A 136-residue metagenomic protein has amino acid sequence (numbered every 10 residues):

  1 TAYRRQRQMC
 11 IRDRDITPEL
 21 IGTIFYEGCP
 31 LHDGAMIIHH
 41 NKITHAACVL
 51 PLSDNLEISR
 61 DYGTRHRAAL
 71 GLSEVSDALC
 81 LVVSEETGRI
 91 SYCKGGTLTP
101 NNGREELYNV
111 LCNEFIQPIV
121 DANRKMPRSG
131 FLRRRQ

Functional and structural regions predicted by a protein language model:
T1-I11: Single conserved hydrophobic/aromatic residue that forms the stacking wall/gate of nucleotide- or nucleobase-binding
R12, P18-E19, T23: N-terminal intrinsically disordered, cationic/polar leader segments that include organellar targeting peptides
I16, S73, G96: Residue-level signature of catalytic and energy-coupling elements of molecular machines, predominantly ATP/GTP-dependent
L31-R67: Catalytic-site beta-strand/loop segments enriched in glycine and acidic/polar residues
R67-S76: Acidic, metal-associated active-site segment
S76-I90: Glycine-rich phosphate/pyrophosphate-binding loops and their adjacent beta-strand/loop elements at enzyme active sites
T99-P100: C-terminal binding/interaction regions
E106-Q136: Short, charged, intrinsically disordered terminal tails
